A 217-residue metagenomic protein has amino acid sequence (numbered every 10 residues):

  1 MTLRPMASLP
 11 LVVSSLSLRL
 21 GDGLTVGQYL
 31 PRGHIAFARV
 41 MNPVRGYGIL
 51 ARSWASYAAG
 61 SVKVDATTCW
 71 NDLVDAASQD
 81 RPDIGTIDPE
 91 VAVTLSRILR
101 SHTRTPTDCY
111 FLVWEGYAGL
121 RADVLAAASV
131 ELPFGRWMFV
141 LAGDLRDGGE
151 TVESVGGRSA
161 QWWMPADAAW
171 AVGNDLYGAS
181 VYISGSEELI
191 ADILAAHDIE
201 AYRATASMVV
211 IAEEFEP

Functional and structural regions predicted by a protein language model:
M1-T151: Extended, low-hydrophobicity segments enriched in charged/polar residues
V64-C69, V74-D75, R158-V172, M208-P217: N-terminal low-complexity, intrinsically disordered segments
R100, W114, G119, M164 (+4 more regions): Aromatic-enriched hydrophobic runs in primary sequence
L132-L189: Amphipathic protein-protein interaction modules
N174-P217: Alpha-helical oligomerization segments
